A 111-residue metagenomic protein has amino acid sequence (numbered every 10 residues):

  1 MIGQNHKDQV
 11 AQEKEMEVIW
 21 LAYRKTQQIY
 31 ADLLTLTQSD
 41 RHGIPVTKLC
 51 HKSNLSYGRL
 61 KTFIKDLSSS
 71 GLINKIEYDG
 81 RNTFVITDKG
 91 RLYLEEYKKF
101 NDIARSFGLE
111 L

Functional and structural regions predicted by a protein language model:
I2-V18, E95-L111: Amphipathic alpha-helical dimerization/coiled-coil segments that flank or bridge DNA-binding/regulatory modules
E17-T26, D40: A detector for short, charged/polar N-terminal pre-domain segments
Y23-Y30, T87: Short helix-coil-helix linker/hinge
Q27-H42: Short amphipathic alpha-helical interface segments
H42-K52: Short acidic, hydrophobic short linear motifs in intrinsically disordered regions
N54-S69: Short amphipathic alpha-helical interaction segments
S68-Y78: A short, conserved structural fragment
G80-E96: Basic, amphipathic "hinge/linker" alpha-helix immediately C-terminal to the N-terminal HTH DNA-binding motif
